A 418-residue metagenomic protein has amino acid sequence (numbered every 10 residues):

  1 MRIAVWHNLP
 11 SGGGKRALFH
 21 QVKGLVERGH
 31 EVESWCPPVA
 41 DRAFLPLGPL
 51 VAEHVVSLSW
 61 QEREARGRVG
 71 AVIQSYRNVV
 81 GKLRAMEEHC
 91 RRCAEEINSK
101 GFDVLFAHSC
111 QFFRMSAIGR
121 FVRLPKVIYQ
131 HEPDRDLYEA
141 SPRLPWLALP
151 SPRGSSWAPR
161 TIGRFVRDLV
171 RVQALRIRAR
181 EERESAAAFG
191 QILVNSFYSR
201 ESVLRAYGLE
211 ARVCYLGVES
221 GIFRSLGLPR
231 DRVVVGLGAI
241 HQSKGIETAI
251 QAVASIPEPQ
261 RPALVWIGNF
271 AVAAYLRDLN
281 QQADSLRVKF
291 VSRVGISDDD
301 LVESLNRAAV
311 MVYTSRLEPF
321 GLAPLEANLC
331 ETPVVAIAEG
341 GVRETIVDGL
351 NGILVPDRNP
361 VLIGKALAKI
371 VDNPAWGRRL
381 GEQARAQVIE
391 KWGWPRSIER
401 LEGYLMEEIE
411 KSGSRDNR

Functional and structural regions predicted by a protein language model:
K15-H20, R232, H241-S255, A274-R277 (+1 more regions): A conserved mid-protein helix/loop that constitutes part of the nucleotide-sugar donor-binding site
D134, W146-I192: Membrane-proximal helix-turn-helix segments that form the acceptor-binding/catalytic region of lipid-linked
E139, E201-A206, R212-V213, G217-R232: Acidic anion/phosphate-binding donor-loop and adjacent secondary structure in glycosyltransferase catalytic cores
G268, L276-V302: Nucleotide-activated donor-binding/catalytic signature segment of Leloir-type glycosyltransferases, i.e., the conserved
R316: Aromatic "clamp/platform" in nucleotide-sugar-dependent glycosyltransferases that forms part of the donor/acceptor
P333-A336, I346: Short hydrophobic beta-strand element within catalytic cores of glycosyltransferases and related nucleotide-activated
D348-G349, I353-P360, K369-P374: Conserved acidic donor-binding segment of nucleotide-sugar-dependent glycosyltransferases
L362, K369, W376-K391, S397-G403: A short, well-ordered alpha-helix in the C-terminal region of glycosyltransferases
